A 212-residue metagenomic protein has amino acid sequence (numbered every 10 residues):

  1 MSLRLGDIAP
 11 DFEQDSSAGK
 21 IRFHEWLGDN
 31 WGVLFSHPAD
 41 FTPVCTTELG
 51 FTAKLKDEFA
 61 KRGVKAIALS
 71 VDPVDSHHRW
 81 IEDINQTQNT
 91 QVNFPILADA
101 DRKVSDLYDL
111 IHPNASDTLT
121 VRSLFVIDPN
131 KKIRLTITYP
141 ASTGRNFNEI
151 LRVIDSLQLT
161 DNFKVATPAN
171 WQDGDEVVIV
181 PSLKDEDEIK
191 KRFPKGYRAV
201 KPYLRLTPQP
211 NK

Functional and structural regions predicted by a protein language model:
M1-K212: Chalcogenol-based redox active-site neighborhoods
